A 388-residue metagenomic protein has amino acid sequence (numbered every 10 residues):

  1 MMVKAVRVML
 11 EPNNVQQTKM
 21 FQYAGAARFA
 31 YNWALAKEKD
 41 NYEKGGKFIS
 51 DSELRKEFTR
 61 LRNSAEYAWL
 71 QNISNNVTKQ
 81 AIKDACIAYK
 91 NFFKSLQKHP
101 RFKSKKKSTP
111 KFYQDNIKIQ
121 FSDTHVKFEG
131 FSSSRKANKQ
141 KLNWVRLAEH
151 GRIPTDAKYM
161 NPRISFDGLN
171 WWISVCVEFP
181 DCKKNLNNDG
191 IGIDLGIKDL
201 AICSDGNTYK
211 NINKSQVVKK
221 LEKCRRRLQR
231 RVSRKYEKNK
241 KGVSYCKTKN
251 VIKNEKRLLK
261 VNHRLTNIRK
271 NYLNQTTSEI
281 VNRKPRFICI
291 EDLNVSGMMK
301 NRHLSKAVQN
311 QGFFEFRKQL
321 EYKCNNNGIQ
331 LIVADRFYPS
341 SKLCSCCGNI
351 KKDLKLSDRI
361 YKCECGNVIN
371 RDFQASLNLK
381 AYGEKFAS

Functional and structural regions predicted by a protein language model:
M1-T78: Gly/serine-rich nucleotide phosphate-binding loop at the start of the catalytic core of nucleotide/ADP-ribose-handling
K4, T155, F166-S388: Positively charged, helix-rich recognition surfaces that bind polyanionic ligands
A5-M9, W144, N161, G190: Well-ordered beta-strand positions in beta-sheet-rich domains
Y31-E38, Y42, Y89-L96, D199 (+2 more regions): A generic secondary-structure signal for well-formed alpha-helical elements
A34, A81-F92, F373-G383: Stable alpha-helical structural segments in soluble proteins, enriched in small hydrophobic residues
K39-E43, F93-K98, R286, C324-L331: Surface-exposed helix-capping loop/turn segments at secondary-structure junctions
S52-S165, H263: Acidic carboxylate diad motif detector
